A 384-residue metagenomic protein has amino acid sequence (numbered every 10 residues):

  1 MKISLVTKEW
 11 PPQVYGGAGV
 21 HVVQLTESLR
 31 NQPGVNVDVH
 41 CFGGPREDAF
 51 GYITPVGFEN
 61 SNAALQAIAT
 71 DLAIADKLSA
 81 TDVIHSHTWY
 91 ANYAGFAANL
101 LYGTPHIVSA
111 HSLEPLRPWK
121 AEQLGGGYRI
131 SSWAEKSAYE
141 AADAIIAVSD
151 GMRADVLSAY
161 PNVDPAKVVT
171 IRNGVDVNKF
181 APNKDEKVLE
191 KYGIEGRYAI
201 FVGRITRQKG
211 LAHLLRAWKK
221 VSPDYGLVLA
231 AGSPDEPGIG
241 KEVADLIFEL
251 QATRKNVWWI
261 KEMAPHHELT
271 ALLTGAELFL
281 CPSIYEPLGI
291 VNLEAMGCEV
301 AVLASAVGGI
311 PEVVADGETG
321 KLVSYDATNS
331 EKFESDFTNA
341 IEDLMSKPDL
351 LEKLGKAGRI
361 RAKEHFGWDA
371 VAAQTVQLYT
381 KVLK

Functional and structural regions predicted by a protein language model:
S4, G193-K220, V228-A230: Conserved donor-binding/catalytic core segment of Leloir-type glycosyltransferases
S86-A91, A110: Short His-centered aromatic/hydrophobic patch
G151, G174: Carbohydrate-associated surface elements
G196, G240-M263, H267: Nucleotide-activated donor-binding/catalytic signature segment of Leloir-type glycosyltransferases, i.e., the conserved
A271-A276: Short alpha-helical donor nucleotide-sugar binding micro-motif in glycosyltransferases
L278, A301-A304, V314: Short hydrophobic beta-strand element within catalytic cores of glycosyltransferases and related nucleotide-activated
I284: Aromatic "clamp/platform" in nucleotide-sugar-dependent glycosyltransferases that forms part of the donor/acceptor
P311-E342, D349-L350: Change "using UDP/GDP/dTDP sugars" to "using nucleotide sugars
